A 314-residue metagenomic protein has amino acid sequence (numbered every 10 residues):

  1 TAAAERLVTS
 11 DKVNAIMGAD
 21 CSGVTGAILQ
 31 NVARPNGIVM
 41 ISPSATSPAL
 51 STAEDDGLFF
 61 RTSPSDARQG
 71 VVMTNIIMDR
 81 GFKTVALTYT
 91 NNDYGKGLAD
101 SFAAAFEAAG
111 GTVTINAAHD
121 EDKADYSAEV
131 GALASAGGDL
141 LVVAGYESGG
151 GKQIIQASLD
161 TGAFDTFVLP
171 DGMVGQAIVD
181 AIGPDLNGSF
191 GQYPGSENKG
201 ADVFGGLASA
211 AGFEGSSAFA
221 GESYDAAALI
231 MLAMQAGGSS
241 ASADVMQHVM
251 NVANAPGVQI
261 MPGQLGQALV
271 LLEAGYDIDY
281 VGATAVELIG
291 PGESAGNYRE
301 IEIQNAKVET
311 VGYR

Functional and structural regions predicted by a protein language model:
T1-R314: Extracytosolic ligand-binding ectodomains
